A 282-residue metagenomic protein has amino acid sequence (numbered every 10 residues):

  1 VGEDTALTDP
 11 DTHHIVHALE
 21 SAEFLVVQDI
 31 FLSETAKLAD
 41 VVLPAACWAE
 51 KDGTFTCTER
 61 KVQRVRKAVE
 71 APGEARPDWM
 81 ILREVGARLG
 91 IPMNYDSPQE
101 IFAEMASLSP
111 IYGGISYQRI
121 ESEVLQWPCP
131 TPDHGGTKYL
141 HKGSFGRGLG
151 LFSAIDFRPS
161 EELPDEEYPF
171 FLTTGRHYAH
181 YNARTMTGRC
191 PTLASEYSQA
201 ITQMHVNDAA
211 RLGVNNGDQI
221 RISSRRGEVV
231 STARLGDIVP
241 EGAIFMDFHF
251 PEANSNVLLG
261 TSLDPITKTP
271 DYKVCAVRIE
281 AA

Functional and structural regions predicted by a protein language model:
T5-P10, L32-A36, E50-D52, P92 (+5 more regions): Flexible loop/turn segments at secondary-structure boundaries
T12, A18-L19: Long hydrophobic segments that form regular secondary structure
E20-F24: A short helix->loop->beta-strand "cap" motif at the edges of active sites that frequently abuts
Q28: CN hydrolase (nitrilase-like) catalytic-core segments centered on the catalytic cysteine and neighboring Lys/Glu
F31-R66: Flexible glycine/proline-rich, aromatic-decorated loop/lid segments
A68-L125, C129, T187-Q203, N207-A282: Long, contiguous, secondary-structure-rich segments that constitute the structural scaffold of globular domains
P98-T192: Long, low-complexity segments enriched in small/aliphatic residues
